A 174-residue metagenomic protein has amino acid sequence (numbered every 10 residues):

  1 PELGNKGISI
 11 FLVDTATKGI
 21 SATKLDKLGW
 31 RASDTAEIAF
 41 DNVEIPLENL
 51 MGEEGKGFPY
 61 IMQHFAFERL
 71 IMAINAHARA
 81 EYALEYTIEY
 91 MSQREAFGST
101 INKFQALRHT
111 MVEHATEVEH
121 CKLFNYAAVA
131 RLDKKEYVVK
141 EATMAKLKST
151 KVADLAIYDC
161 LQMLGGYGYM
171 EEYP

Functional and structural regions predicted by a protein language model:
P1-T23: A short core secondary-structure module
E2-N5, L28-A32, G52-E54, Q63: Solvent-exposed alpha-helices and their adjacent loops that cap or buttress functional pockets in soluble metabolic
G7-S9, D34-A36, L47: A generic secondary-structure signal marking the coil-to-beta-strand transition
A16-E44: Flexible, small-/acidic-enriched active-site or ligand-binding loops
E37-V43, L47, G52-K56, Y60-P174: Alpha-helical interface subdomain recognition
